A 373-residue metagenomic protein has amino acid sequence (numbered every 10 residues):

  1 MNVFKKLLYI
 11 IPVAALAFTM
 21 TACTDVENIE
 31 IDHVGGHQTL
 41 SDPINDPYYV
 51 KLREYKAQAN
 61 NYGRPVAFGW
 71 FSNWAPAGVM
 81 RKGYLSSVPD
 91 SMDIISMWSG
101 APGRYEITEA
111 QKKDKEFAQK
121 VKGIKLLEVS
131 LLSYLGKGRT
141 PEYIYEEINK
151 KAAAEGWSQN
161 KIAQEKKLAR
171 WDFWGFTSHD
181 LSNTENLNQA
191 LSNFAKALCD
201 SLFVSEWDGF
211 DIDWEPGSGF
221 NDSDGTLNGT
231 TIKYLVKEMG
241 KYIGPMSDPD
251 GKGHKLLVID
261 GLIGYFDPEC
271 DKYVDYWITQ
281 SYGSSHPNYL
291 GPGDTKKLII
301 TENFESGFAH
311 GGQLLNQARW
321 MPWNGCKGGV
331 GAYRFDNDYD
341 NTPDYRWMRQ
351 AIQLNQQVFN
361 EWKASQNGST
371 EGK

Functional and structural regions predicted by a protein language model:
M1-L7, V13-Q58: Bacterial Sec-dependent N-terminal signal peptides
L8-Y9, C199: Hydrophobic alpha-helical transmembrane segments of integral membrane proteins, especially lipid-exposed positions
I10-I11, M92: A broad structural signal for short, well-ordered beta-strand segments within beta-sheet-rich domains
A17-F18, Q159, L256, R334: Polar low-complexity intrinsically disordered regions enriched in Ser/Thr and small residues
S41-Y48, L187, N341-D344: Intrinsic-disorder-associated interaction segments
Y62-G312, N324-K327, T342-P343, Q350-A351: Chitinase-like catalytic core of GlcNAc-active glycosidases
K297-K373: C-terminal active-site rim and adjoining tail of enzyme catalytic domains
